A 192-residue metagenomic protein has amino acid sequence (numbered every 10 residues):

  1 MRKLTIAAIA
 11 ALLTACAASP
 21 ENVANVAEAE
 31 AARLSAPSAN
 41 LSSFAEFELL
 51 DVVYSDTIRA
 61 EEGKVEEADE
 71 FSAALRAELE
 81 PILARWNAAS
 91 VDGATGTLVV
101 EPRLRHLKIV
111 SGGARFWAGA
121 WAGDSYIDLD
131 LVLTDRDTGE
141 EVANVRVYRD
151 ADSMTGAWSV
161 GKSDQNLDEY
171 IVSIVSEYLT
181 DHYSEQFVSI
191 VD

Functional and structural regions predicted by a protein language model:
M1-C16: Sec-dependent bacterial lipoprotein signal peptides
C16-A77, Y183-D192: A structural "domain/chain start" motif
A17-P37, N87-S90, E141-D192: C-terminal/domain-edge helix-coil "capping" segments
S19-P20, W86-E141, A151-K162: Surface-exposed short loop/turn segments
L50-S55, R103-R105, V147-D150: Generic beta-structure capping elements
V65-A77, W121-D124, G161-S173: Soluble non-cytosolic domains of exported or imported proteins
D69, A77-A89: Generic signature of mature, soluble extracytoplasmic domains
